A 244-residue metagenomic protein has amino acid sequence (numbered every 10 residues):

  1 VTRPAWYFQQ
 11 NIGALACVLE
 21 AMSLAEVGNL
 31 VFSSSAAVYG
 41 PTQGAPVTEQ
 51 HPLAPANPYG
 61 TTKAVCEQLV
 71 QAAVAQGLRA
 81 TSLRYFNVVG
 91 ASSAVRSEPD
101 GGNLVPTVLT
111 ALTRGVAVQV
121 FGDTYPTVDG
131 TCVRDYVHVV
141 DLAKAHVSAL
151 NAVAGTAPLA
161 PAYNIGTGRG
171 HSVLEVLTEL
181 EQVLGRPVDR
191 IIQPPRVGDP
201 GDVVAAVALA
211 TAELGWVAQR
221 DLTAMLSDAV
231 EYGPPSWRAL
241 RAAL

Functional and structural regions predicted by a protein language model:
T2: Interfacial catalytic loop of ABC nucleotide-binding domains
A5-C17, L24, G28-N29, V38-V89 (+1 more regions): Catalytic helix-loop patch of NAD(P)-dependent Rossmann-fold dehydrogenases
A16-E20, D141-K144: Conserved mid-core alpha-helix of short-chain dehydrogenase/reductase
S35: Residue(s) in the substrate-gating loop at a strand-loop-helix junction that position the organic substrate next
L104-V105, H138: C-terminal catalytic core of Y-nucleophile DNA break-rejoin enzymes
L112-L244: C-terminal substrate-binding subdomain of Rossmann-fold SDR/epimerase-dehydratase oxidoreductases
